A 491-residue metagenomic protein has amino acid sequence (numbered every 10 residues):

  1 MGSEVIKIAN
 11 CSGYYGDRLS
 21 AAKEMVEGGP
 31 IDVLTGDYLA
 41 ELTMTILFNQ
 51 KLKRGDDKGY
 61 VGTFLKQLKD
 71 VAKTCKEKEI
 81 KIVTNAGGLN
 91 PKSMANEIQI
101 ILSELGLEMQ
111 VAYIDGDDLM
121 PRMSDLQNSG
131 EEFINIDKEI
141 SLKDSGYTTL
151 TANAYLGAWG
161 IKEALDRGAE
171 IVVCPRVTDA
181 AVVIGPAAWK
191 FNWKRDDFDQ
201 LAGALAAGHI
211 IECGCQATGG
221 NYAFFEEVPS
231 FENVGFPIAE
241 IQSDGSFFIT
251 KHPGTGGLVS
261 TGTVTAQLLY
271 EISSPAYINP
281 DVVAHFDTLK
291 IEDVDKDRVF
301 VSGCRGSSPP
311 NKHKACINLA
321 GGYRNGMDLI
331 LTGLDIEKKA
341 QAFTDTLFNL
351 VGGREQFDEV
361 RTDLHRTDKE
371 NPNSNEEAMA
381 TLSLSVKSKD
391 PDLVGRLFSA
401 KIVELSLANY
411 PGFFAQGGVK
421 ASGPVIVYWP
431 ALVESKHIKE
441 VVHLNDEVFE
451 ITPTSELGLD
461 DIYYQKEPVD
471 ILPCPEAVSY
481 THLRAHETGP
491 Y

Functional and structural regions predicted by a protein language model:
G2-K23: N-terminal amphipathic/basic leader segments beginning at the initiator methionine
G2-S3, L42-D57, L119-M123, Q127-G146: Gly-rich Lys/Arg/Thr-decorated short loops/hinges at beta-loop-alpha junctions or inter-strand turns that position
N10, Y147, K436-A477: Flexible inter-domain linker/hinge segments
E104-L119, I184-F225, P229: Catalytic or ion-translocation cores adjacent to nucleophile or general acid/base/metal-coordination motifs in diverse
E108-V111, A217-P229, P275-D293, L350-H365 (+1 more regions): Flexible, glycine/charged-enriched surface loops at secondary-structure junctions
I211-D293: A conserved active-site cap/scaffold subdomain adjacent to cofactor or substrate pockets
D297-D363, T367, M379-L397: C-terminal catalytic subdomain
T481-T488: Conserved small/polar residues in nucleotide/adenosyl-binding loops
